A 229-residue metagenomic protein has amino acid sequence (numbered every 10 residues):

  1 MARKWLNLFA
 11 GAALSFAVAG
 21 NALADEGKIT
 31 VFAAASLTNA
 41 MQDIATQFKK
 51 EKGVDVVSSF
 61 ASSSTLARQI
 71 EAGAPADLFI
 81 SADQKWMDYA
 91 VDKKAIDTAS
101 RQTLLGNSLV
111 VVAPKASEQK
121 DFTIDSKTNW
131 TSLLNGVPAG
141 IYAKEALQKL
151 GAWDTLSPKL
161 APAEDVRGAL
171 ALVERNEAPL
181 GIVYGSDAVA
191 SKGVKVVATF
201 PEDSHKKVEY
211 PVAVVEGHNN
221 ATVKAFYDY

Functional and structural regions predicted by a protein language model:
M1-F9, G20: Bacterial N-terminal signal peptides that target proteins for export
A10-G11, V56: Enrichment for repetitive, rod-forming helical segments
A12-S15, K85: Short, linear, compositionally biased motifs with a strong N-terminal bias
L14-L23: C-terminal segment of classical bacterial N-terminal signal peptides
L23-A74, S81-Q84, D88-T98, Q102-Y229: Exported/periplasmic ABC-transporter solute-binding proteins
